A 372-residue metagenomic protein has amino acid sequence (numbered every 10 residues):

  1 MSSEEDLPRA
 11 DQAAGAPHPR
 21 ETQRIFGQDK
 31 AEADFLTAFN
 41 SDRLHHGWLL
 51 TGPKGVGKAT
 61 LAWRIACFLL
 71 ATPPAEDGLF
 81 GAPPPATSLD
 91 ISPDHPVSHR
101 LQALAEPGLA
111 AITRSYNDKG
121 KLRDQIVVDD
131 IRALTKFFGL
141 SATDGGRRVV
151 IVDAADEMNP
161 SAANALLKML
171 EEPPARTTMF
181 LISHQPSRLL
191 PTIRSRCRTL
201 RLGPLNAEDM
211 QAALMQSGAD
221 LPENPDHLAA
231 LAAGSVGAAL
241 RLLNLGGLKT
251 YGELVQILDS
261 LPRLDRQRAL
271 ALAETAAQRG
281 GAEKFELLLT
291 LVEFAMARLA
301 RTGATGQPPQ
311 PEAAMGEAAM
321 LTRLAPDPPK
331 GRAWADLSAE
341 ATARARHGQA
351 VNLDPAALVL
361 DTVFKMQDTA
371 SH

Functional and structural regions predicted by a protein language model:
M1-F68, T72-L79, T87-D90, D94-R100 (+3 more regions): Charged, glycine-rich active-site and insertion segments that engage polyanionic ligands
D34-F39, H95, Q125-R148, E157 (+1 more regions): Conserved alpha-helical scaffold flanking the Walker A/P-loop in AAA+ ATPase domains
T51, V152-D153: Residues at the beta-strand->loop junction immediately N-terminal to the Walker
D118-V128, A155, T199: Flexible beta-alpha connector loops of hexameric P-loop NTPases
V128, P160-S161, P191: Conserved D-loop-proximal element of ABC-family nucleotide-binding domains
G139, N164-T178: Conserved catalytic/switch belt of AAA+ P-loop NTPases
D144-V149, P174-F180: Loop/turn-to-beta-strand initiation segments
A154-M158, L170, P186: Conserved Walker B
